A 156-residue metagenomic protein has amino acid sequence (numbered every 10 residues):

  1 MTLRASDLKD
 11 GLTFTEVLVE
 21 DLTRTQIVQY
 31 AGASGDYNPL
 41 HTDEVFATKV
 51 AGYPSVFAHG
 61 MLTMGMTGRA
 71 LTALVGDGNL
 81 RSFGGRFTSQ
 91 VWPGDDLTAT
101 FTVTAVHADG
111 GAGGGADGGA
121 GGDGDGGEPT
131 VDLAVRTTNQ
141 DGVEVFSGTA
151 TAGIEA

Functional and structural regions predicted by a protein language model:
M1-T13, V91-A156: HotDog/MaoC-like acyl-thioester-processing domains
M1-V56: Catalytic strand-loop segment that frames the active site of acyl-thioester-processing enzymes
L12-F14, L18, Q26, N79-F83 (+2 more regions): A generic structural signal for short beta-strands and their flanking turns/coil linkers
V19, G68, A150-T151: Residue-level structural signal for beta-strand termini and adjacent loop
T23, T63, T137: Ser/Thr-centric signal marking residues that sit in or immediately flank functional binding/regulatory motifs
G32-G35, T72-G76, Q140: Short, intrinsically disordered, mixed-charge
T48-T104: Hydrophobic beta-strand-centered segment that forms part of the acyl-chain substrate-binding groove
